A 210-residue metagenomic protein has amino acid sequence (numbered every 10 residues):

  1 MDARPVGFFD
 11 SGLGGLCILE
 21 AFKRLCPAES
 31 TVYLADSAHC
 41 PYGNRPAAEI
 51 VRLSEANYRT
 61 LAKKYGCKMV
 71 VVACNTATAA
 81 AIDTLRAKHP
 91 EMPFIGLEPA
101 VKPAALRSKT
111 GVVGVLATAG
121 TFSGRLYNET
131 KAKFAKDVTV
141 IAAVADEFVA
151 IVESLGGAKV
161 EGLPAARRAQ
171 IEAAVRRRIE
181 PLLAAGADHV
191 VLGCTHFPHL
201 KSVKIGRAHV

Functional and structural regions predicted by a protein language model:
M1-R207: Non-catalytic structural scaffold of enzyme domains
